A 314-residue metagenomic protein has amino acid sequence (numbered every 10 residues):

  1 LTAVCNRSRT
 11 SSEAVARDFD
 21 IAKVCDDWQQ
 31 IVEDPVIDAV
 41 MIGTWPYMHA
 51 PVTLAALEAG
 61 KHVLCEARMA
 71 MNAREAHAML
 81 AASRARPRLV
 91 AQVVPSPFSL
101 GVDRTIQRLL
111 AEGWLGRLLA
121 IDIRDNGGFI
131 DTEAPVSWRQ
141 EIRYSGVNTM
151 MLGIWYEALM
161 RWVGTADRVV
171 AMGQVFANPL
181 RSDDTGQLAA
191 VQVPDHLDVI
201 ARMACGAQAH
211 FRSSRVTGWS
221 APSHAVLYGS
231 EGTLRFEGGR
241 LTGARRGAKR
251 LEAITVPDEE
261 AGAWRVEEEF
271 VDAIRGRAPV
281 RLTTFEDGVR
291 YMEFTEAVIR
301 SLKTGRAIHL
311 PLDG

Functional and structural regions predicted by a protein language model:
L1-A16: NAD(P)-binding Rossmann-fold cofactor-contacting core
A3, K23, A39, V90 (+1 more regions): Short, Asp-centered acidic motifs that coordinate Mg2+ and/or phosphate in catalytic or ligand-binding sites
R7, F236, P257-E268, T283 (+1 more regions): Active-site loop of classical SDR/Rossmann-like NAD(P)-dependent oxidoreductases, centered on the catalytic Tyr-X3-Lys
T10, F19-A82: Beta-loop-alpha module in the N-terminal Rossmann-like domain of NAD(P)-dependent dehydrogenases, especially those
C25, C65, M71, A91-V93 (+2 more regions): Hydrophobic residues in well-ordered beta-strands that form the structural core
A39-M41, H77, R84, A204 (+1 more regions): C-terminal helix-rich "cap/oligomerization" subdomain common to oxidoreductases
L89, P97-A189, G305: Predominantly a Rossmann-like dinucleotide-binding segment in NAD(P)-dependent oxidoreductases
M150-M151, Y156-R240, E267-A273, R277-P279 (+1 more regions): Contiguous beta-strand/loop segments that form the cofactor/metal-binding neighborhood of enzyme cores
